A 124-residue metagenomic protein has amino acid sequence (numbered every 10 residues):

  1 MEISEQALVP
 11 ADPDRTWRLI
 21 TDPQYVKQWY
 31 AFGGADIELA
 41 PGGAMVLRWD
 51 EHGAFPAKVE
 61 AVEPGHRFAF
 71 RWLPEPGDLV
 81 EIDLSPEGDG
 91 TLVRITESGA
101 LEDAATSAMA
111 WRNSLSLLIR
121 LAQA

Functional and structural regions predicted by a protein language model:
M1-D36: Hydrophobic ligand-binding cavity/cleft-lining segments
E2-Q6, P13, A44, A54 (+3 more regions): Intrinsic-disorder/low-complexity, polar/charged segments enriched in Ser/Thr/Lys/Arg/Asp/Glu/Gln
A7, A57-A61, L79-P86: Hydrophobic/aromatic beta-strand elements that line small-molecule binding cavities or substrate pockets in beta-rich
V9-A11, W49, E97: Short beta-strand-to-loop capping motifs
A11-D14, V62-E63, E87-G88: Short loop segments at secondary-structure junctions
Y25, A31-F32, A40, L117 (+1 more regions): Structured surface interface patches that mediate subunit assembly and partner/cofactor docking
Q28, A35-P74: Glycine-rich portal/gate segments that line the openings of hydrophobic small-molecule binding cavities
A69-L121: Beta-strand/loop substructures that line and gate deep hydrophobic ligand-binding cavities in soluble
